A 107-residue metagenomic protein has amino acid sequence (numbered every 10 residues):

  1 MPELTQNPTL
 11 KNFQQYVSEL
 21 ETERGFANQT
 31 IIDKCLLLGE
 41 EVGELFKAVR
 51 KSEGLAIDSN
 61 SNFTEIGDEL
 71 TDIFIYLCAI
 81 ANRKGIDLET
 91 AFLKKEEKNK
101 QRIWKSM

Functional and structural regions predicted by a protein language model:
M1-L70, F74-M107: Flexible "arm" and connector segments at domain edges
